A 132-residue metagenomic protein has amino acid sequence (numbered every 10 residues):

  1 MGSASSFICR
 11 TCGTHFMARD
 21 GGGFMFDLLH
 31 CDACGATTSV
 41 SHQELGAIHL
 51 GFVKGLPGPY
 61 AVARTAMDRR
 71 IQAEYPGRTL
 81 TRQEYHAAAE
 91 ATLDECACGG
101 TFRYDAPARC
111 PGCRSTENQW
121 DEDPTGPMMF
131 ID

Functional and structural regions predicted by a protein language model:
M1, T14-F16, T81, A87 (+1 more regions): Sparse, context-dependent recognition of short Cys/His-centered cofactor- or disulfide-binding micro-motifs
M1-D32: General detector of N-terminal leader/presequence modules that precede the first folded domain
A4-S6, L28, E90-E95, G99 (+1 more regions): Residues immediately within or flanking Cys/His clusters that coordinate Zn2+ in small zinc-binding modules
S5, G21-G22, T37-T92, Q119-D132: Short, intrinsically disordered terminal segments enriched in charged and Pro/Gly residues
C9-C12, C31-C34, D94-C98, C110-C113: Short cysteine-rich clusters marking metal-coordination/redox-active sites
T14-M17, S39, T101-D105, E117-D121: Short functional micro-motifs and their immediate structural scaffolds
A18-G21, Q83, A97-G100: A general structural-boundary detector
F24-T37, A106-T116: Cysteine-rich micro-motifs
